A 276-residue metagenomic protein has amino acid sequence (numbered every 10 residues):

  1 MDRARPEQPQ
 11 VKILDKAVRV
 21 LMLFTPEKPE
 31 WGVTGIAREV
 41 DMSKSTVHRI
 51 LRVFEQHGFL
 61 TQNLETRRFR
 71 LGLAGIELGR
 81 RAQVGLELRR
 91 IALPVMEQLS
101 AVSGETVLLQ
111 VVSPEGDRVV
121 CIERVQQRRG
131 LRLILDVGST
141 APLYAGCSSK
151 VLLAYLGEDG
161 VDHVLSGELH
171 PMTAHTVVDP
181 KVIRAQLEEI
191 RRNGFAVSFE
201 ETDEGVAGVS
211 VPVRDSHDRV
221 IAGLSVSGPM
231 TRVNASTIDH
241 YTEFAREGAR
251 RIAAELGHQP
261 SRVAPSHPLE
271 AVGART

Functional and structural regions predicted by a protein language model:
M1-G85, R90, R250-H258, R275-T276: N-terminal helix-turn-helix
P9, V107, G208-S210: Short loop/turn microsegments at loop-to-beta-strand junctions
Q10-L14, R68, G72, G85 (+7 more regions): Short, structured helix-loop boundary elements
T66, R70-G167: Amphipathic alpha-helical effector-binding/dimerization core of metabolite-sensing transcriptional regulators
T176-A249, H267-P268, G273: Extended hydrophobic
H258-T276: Short, highly charged C-terminal tails/helix-capping segments
